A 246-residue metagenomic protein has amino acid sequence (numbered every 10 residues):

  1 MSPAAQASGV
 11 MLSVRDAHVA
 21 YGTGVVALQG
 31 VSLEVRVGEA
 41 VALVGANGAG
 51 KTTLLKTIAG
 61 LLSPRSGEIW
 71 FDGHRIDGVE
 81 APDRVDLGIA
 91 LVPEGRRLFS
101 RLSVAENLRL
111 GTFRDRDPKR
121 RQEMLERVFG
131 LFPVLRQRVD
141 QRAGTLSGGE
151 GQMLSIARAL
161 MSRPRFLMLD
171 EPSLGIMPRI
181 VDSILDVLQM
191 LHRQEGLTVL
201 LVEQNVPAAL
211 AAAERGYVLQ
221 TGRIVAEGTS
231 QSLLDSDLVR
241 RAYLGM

Functional and structural regions predicted by a protein language model:
V44-A46: The feature captures the beta-strand-to-loop junction immediately N-terminal to the Walker
A59: Helix-to-loop junction immediately C-terminal to a conserved catalytic motif
G67-I76, L87, R120-L125: Conserved ABC transporter NBD signature motif
R142-L146, E150: Conserved ABC ATPase signature
A159-L160: ABC ATPase C-loop
R163: Conserved catalytic motifs of ABC-family nucleotide-binding domains
D182-G196: Helical segment within the ABC ATPase nucleotide-binding domain
